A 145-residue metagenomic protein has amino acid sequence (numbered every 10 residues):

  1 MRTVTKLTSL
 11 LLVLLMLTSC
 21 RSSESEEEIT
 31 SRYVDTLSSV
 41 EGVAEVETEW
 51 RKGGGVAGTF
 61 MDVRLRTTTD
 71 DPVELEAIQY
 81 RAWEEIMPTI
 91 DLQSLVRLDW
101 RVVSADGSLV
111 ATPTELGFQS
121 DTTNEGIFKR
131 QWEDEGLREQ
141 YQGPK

Functional and structural regions predicted by a protein language model:
M1-T8: Bacterial N-terminal signal peptides that target proteins for export
M16-S19: C-terminal motif of bacterial Sec signal peptides marking the signal peptidase cleavage site
R21-L37: Bacterial Sec signal peptide processing site at the extreme N-terminus
V40-T67: Short edge beta-strands and adjacent turn/loop segments
A57, V73-I86, S120-E135: Short, surface-exposed, charge-dense and proline/glycine-enriched linear segments
T59-S108: Mature extracytoplasmic domains of secretory-pathway proteins
D99-K145: Polar/charged, Gly/Pro-rich intrinsically disordered segments
